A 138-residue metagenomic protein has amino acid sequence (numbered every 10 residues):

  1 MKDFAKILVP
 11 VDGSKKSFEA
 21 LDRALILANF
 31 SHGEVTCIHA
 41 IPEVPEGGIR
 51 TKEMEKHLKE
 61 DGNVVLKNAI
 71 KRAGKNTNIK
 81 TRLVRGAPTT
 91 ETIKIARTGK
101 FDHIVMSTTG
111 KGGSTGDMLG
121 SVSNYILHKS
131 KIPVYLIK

Functional and structural regions predicted by a protein language model:
K2, K71-I104: Structural beta-alpha unit
K2-R50: Small/aliphatic-rich secondary-structure junction motif
R23, H57-N68, E91-I93: Short, solvent-exposed amphipathic alpha-helices that sit in or adjacent to ligand/effector-binding or catalytic
T36-I38, K80-V84, Y135: General small-molecule cofactor/ligand-binding pocket signal
H39-A40, S107-T109, K138: Short secondary-structure boundary segments
T51-K56, G113: Short glycine-enriched, charge-decorated loop/helix-capping segments at active-site entrances that position
M106-H128: Glycine-rich, Arg-bearing micro-motifs that act as flexible, cationic patches
